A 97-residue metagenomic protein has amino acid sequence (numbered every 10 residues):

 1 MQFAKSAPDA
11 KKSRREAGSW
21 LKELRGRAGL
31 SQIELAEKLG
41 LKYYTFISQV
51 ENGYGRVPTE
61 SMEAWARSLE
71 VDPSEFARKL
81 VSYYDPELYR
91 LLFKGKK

Functional and structural regions predicted by a protein language model:
Q2-R27: A short, Lys/Arg-rich alpha-helix, primarily the initiator
F3, A7, R67, E75-K97: Short, charged recognition helix plus adjacent turn of helix-turn-helix-like nucleic-acid-binding domains
S19-K38, A64, F93-K96: Short basic helix-loop element that most often maps to the first helix and adjoining turn of HTH DNA-binding modules
L24, K38, Q49-V50, K79: Residues in the recognition helix of alpha-helical DNA-binding motifs
A28, L39-G40, V50, L69: Core residues of bacterial helix-turn-helix
I33, Y44-T45, S74: Key DNA-contact positions within bacterial/archaeal DNA-binding proteins
G40-V57: Recognition helix of helix-turn-helix/homeodomain-like DNA-binding domains that insert into the DNA major groove
G53-R67: Short, basic-rich loop-to-helix N-cap that marks the start of a DNA-contacting helix
